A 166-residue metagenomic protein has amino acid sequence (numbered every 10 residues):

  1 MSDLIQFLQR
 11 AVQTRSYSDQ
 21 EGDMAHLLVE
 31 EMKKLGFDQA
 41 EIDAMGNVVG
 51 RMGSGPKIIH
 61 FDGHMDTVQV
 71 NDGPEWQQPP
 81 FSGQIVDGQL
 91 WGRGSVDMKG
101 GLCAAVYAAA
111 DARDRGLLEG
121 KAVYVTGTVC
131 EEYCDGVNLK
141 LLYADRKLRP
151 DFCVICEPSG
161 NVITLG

Functional and structural regions predicted by a protein language model:
M1-N71: N-terminal helical capping/dimerization or prosegment-like subdomains of hydrolases acting on amide or phosphate bonds
I5-F7, D66, D97, E131-E132 (+1 more regions): Acidic active-site catalytic centers that drive phospho-/nucleotidyl reactions and related ester hydrolyses
D19, N71, K99-G100, C134-V137: Residues that form or flank phosphate/diphosphate-binding pockets in enzymes that use nucleotide phosphates
M45, G63-M65, D87, T128-V129 (+1 more regions): Fold-independent oxyanion-binding glycine-rich loops and adjacent beta-strand/coil segments at enzyme active sites
V49-M52, I85, L141: Conserved hydrophobic "DFG−1" position in protein kinase catalytic cores
G55, P74-Q77, L139-L142: Short, glycine/charged-enriched secondary-structure capping and boundary segments
I58-Y124: Active-site metal-coordination/substrate-binding segment of hydrolases, especially metallo-dependent peptidases
L102-G166: Acidic/histidine-rich catalytic neighborhood of metal-dependent amide-processing enzymes
